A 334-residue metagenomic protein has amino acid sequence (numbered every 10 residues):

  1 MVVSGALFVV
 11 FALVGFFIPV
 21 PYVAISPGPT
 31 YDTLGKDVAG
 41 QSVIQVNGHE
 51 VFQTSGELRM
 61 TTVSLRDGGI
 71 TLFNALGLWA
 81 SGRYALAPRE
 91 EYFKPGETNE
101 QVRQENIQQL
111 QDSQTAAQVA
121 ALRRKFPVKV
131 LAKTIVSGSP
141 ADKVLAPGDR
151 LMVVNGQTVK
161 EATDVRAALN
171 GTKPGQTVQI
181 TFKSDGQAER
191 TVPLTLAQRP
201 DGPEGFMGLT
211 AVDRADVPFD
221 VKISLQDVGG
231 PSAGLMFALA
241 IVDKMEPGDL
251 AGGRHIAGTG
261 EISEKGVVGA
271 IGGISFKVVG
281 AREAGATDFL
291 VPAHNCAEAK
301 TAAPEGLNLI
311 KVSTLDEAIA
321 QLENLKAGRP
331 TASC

Functional and structural regions predicted by a protein language model:
M1-P19: Hydrophobic membrane-insertion alpha-helices, especially the h-region of bacterial N-terminal signal peptides
A24-T54, L58-D67, G82-V136, P193-G260: PDZ/PDZ-like peptide-tail recognition elements
S26-P27, G48-H49, A162-L169, Q179 (+2 more regions): Short beta-alpha junctions and helix-cap segments that line functional grooves
L122, A141, G148-L151, N155 (+5 more regions): Terminal peptide-recognition signature
A141-D164, A168, V278, G285-V291: Conserved PDZ fold ligand-binding element
A167-A211, T301-C334: PDZ-domain C-terminal substructure recognizer with occasional recognition of PDZ-binding tails
K244, E264-V291: Glycine- and Gly-Pro-enriched alpha-helical subdomains that act as flexible, kink-prone "lid/hinge" or packing modules
V291-A302: Short, glycine/polar-rich helix-capping loops at beta-to-alpha or helix-loop-helix junctions that flank or form
